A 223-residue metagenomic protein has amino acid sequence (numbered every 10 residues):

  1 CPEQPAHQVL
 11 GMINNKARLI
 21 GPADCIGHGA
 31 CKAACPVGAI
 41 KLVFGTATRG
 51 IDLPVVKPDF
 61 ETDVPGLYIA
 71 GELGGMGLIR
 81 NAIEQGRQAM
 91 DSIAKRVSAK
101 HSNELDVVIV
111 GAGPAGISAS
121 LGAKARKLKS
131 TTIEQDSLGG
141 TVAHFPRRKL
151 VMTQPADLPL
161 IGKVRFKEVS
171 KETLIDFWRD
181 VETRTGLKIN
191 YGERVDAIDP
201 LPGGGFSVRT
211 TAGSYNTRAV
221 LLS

Functional and structural regions predicted by a protein language model:
C1-K16, A30-T46: Iron-sulfur cluster-binding cysteine motifs and their immediate structural context in ferredoxin-like electron-transfer
Q8-G27, A47-P58, L73, S98-L105: Ferredoxin-like iron-sulfur electron-transfer modules
D59-G77: Short FAD-binding loop at a beta-strand-to-alpha-helix junction that anchors the flavin cofactor in diverse
L67-I69, G86, V108-V110, I133 (+2 more regions): Short hydrophobic core segments
L73-G74, R80, G113-I117, S137: Residue-level detector of alpha-helix initiation sites
A82, G86-V97, N103-T132: N-terminal Rossmann-like FAD-binding beta1-loop-alpha1 element of flavoenzymes
S118, G122-M152: N-terminal FAD cofactor-binding segment of flavoenzymes
A143-S214: N-terminal Rossmann-like dinucleotide/flavin-binding domain of flavoprotein oxidoreductases that bind FAD/FMN
